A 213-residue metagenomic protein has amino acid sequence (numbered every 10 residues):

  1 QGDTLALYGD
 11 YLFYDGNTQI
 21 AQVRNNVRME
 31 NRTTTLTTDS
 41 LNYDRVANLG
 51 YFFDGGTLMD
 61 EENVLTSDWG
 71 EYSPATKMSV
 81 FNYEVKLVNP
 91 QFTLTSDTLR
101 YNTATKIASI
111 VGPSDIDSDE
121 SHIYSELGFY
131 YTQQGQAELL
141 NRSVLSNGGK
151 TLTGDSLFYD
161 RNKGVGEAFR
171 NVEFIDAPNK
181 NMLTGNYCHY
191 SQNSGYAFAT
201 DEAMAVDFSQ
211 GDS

Functional and structural regions predicted by a protein language model:
Q1-S213: Structural signature for solvent-exposed beta-strand/loop edge elements and short helix-capping sites, enriched
